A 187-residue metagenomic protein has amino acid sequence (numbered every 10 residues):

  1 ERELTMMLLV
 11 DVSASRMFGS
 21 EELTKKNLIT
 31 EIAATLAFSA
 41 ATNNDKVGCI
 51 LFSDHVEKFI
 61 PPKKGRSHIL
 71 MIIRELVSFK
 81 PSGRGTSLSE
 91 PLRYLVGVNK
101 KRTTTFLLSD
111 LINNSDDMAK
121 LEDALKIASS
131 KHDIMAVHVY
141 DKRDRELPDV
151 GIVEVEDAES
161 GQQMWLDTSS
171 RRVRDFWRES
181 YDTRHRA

Functional and structural regions predicted by a protein language model:
E1-K63, T104, L108-S109, D116 (+3 more regions): An amphipathic, basic-hydrophobic helix/alpha-beta surface used to engage anionic, phosphate-rich ligands or surfaces
M17-E21, L76, S169, V173: Short amphipathic alpha-helical segments at helix-loop
T24, F79-T86, F176, S180: Short, surface-exposed alpha-helical recognition segments that flank or form part of ligand/macromolecule-binding
T30, R84-L88, M118, Y181: A conditional alpha-helix N-cap/helix-loop micro-motif detector
I32, E90-Y94, R184: Well-ordered alpha-helical segments embedded in enzymatic catalytic cores
I60-K64, W165-T168: Short amphipathic beta-strand/extended segments with alternating polar/hydrophobic composition
H68-F106, S115, D141-K142: Von Willebrand factor
G97-T103, D117-A187: Von Willebrand factor type A / integrin I
